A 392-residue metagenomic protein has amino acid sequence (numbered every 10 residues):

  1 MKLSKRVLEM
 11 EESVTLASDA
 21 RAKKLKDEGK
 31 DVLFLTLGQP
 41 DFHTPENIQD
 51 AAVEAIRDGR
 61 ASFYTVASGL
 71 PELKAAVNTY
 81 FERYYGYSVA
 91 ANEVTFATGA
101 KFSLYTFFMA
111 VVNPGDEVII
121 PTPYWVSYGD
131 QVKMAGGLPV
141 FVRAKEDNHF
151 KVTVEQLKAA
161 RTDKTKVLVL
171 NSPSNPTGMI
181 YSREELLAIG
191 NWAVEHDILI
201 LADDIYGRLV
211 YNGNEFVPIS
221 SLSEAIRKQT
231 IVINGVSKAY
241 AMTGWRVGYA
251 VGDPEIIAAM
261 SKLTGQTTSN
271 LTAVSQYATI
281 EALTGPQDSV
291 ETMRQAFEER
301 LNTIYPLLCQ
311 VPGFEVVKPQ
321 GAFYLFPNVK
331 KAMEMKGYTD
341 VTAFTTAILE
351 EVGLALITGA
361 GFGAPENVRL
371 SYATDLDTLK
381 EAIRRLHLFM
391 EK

Functional and structural regions predicted by a protein language model:
K2-G99, T106, A282-G285, K392: N-terminal small-domain helix-loop-helix segment of the aminotransferase-like
S18, L35, A52, V77 (+14 more regions): Generic structural signal for small/hydrophobic residues in well-ordered secondary structure, especially within
L25-E28, A135, E195-H196, I226 (+2 more regions): Helix C-cap/helix->beta junction micro-motif
A91-N92, M109-L170, R183: PLP-dependent aminotransferase-like
K145-N214: Active-site phosphate-binding strand-loop segment of PLP-dependent enzymes
K158-A159, G337-T339, A343-L356, A360-K392: PLP-dependent enzyme catalytic core of the Aspartate aminotransferase-like
E224-E298, N302-L307, V311: Conserved core segment of the aminotransferase class I/II
I280, Q295-L308, V316-A332, E366: Conserved glycine-rich beta-strand-loop-beta hairpin in the small C-terminal domain of fold type I
